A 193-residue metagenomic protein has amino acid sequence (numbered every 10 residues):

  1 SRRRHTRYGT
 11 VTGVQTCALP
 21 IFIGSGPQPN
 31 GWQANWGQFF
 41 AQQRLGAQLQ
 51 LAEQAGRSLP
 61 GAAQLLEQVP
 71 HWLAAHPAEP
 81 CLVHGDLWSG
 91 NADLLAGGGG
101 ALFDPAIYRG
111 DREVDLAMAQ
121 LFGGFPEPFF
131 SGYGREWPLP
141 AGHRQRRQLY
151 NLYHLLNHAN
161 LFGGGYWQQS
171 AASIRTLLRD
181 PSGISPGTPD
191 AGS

Functional and structural regions predicted by a protein language model:
S1-C17: Single conserved hydrophobic/aromatic residue that forms the stacking wall/gate of nucleotide- or nucleobase-binding
R4-T6, E67-P70, W88-S89, F103: A generic local structural motif
A18-L82, L95, I184: An alpha-helical support segment within catalytic cores of ATP-dependent transferases
P29-W32, W36-A41, Q50, E79-V83 (+3 more regions): Active-site Asp-x-Gly
N160, G164-S193: Regulatory N- and C-terminal appendages and interdomain linkers associated with kinase/kinase-like NTP transferase
